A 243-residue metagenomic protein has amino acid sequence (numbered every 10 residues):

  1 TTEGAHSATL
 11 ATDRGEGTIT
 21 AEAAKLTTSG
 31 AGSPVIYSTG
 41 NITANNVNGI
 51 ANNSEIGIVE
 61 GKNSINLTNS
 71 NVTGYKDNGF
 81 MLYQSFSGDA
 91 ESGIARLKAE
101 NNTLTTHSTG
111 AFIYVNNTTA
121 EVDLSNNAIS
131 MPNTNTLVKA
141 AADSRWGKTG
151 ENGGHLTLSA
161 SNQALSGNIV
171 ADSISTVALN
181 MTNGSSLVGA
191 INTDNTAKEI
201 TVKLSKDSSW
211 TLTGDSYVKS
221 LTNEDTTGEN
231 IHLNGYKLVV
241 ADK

Functional and structural regions predicted by a protein language model:
T1-S29, I36-N53, I58-D77, Q84-S108 (+5 more regions): Surface-exposed loop/turn motifs in large extracellular/passenger domains
K139: Aromatic-rich beta-strand patches that line glycan-recognition/binding surfaces of extracellular proteins
N192-V202, L212-N223, A241-D242: Surface-exposed loop/turn positions within long extracellular repeat scaffolds, especially the passenger domains
N234-K243: Extracellular, surface-exposed repeat architectures
